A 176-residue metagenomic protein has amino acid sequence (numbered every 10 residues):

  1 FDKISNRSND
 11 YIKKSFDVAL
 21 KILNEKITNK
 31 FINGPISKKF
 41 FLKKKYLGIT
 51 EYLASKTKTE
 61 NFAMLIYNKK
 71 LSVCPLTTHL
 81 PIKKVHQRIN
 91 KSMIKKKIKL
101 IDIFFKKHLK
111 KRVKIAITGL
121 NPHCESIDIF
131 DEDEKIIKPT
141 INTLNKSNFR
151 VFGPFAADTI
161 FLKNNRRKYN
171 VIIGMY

Functional and structural regions predicted by a protein language model:
F1-Y176: Anion-binding alpha/beta catalytic cores of soluble intermediary-metabolism enzymes, centered on
